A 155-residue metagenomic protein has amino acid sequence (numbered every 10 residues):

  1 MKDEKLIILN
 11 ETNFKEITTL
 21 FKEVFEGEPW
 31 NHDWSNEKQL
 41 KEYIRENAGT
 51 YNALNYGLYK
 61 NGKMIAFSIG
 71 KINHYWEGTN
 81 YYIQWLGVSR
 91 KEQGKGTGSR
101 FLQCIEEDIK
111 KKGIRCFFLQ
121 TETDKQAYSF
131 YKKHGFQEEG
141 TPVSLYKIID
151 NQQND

Functional and structural regions predicted by a protein language model:
D3-T19: A short beta-loop-alpha structural element at the N-terminal edge of CoA-dependent acyl/N-acetyltransferase catalytic
K22-I44: Conserved GNAT-fold acetyl-CoA-binding loop/helix
R45-G57: A short helix-loop-beta-strand connector motif used in the catalytic cores of GNAT acetyltransferases and, in some
N55-G57, K63-I72, Y82, G87: Conserved beta-strand in the GNAT
N73-I83, Q93, E139-G140: A conserved beta-turn-beta hairpin within the catalytic core of GNAT-like acetyltransferases that forms part
V88, G94-E107, K132-K133: Conserved acetyl-CoA-binding loop-helix of GNAT-fold acetyltransferases
L102, I109-E122: Conserved GNAT acetyl-CoA-binding A-motif
F118-Y128, S144-D150: Conserved beta-strand-loop-alpha-helix junction that forms the acyl-donor binding cleft
